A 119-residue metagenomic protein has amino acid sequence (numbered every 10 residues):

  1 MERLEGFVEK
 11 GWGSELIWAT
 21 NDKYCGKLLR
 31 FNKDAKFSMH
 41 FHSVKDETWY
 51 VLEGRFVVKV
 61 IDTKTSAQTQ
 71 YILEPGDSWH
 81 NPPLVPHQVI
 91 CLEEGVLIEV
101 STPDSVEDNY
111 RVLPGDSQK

Functional and structural regions predicted by a protein language model:
M1-L29, K36-S38, Q70-Y71, V112-K119: A short, N-terminal "cap"/entry segment at the start of jelly-roll beta-barrel domains of the cupin/DSBH fold
E2-E9, T65, I90-K119: Double-stranded beta-helix
G26, K45-E47, E94-G95: Short, surface-exposed beta-edge/turn micro-motifs
A35-F41, D46-E47: Catalytic core of non-heme Fe(II) oxygenases with the double-stranded beta-helix
S38-H40, V58-K59, W79-N81, P86-L92 (+1 more regions): Short beta-strand His + acidic residue motifs that chelate non-heme Fe in jelly-roll/DSBH and cupin folds
V44-D62: Glycine- and acidic-residue-biased ligand/ion/polar-headgroup-sensing regions
D62-L84: Short acidic-glycine-tyrosine-enriched beta hairpin
